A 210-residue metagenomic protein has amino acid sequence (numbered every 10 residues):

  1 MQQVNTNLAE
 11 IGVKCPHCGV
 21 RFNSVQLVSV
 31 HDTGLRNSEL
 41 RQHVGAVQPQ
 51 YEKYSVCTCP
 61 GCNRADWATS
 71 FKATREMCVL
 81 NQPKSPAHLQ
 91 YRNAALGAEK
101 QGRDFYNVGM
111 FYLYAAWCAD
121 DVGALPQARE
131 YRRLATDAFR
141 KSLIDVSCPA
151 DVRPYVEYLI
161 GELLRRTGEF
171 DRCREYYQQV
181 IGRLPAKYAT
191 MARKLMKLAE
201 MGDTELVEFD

Functional and structural regions predicted by a protein language model:
M1-C78: N-terminal cysteine/histidine-rich coordination modules
F71-G123, D137, D151-R166: Amphipathic alpha-helical repeat scaffolds of TPR domains
C118, L163, V180, L198-L206: TPR/TPR-like alpha-solenoid repeats
S142-R153, G182-M196: Boundary/linker segments of alpha-helical solenoid repeat arrays
